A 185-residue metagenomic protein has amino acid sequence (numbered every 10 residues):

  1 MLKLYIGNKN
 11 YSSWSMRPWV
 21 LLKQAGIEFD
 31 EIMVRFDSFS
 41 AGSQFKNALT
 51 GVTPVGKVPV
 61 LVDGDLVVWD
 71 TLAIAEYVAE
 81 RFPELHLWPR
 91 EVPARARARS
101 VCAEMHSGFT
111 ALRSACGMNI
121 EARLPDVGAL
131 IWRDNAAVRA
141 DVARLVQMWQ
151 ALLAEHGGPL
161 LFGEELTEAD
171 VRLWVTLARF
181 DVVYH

Functional and structural regions predicted by a protein language model:
M1-W132, A151-L152: GST-like domain detector, emphasizing the conserved glutathione-binding G-site in the N-terminal thioredoxin-like
F109-H185: GST-like fold's C-terminal all-alpha helical module
